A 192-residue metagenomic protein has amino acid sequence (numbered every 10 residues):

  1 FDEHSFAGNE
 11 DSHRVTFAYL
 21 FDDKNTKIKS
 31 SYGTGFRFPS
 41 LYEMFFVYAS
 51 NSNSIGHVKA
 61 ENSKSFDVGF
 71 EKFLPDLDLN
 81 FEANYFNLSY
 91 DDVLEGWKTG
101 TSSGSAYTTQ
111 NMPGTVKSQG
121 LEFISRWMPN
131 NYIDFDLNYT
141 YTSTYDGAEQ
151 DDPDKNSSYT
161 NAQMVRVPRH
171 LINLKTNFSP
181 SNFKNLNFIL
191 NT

Functional and structural regions predicted by a protein language model:
F1, V47-G56, F66, S103-Q110 (+2 more regions): Extracytoplasmic loops and strand-loop junctions of Gram-negative outer membrane beta-barrel proteins
F1-D23, F38, D136, D151: Signature of Gram-negative outer-membrane beta-barrel scaffolds
F1-E3, S30-T34, E43, F70 (+3 more regions): Transmembrane beta-barrel strands of outer-membrane/channel proteins
A7-H13, L41-A49, S54, V93-S102 (+2 more regions): Outer-membrane beta-barrel translocator domains and adjoining extracellular loop/strand segments of Gram-negative
N9, Y19-F21, T34, A60 (+5 more regions): Residue-level signature of outer-membrane beta-barrel architecture
D11-F17, S54, K64-V68, Q119-F123 (+1 more regions): Hydrophobic, lipid-facing positions within transmembrane beta-strands of outer-membrane proteins
A18-D22, K27-K29, K59-Q119, M128 (+2 more regions): Membrane-embedded beta-barrel scaffold of Gram-negative outer-membrane proteins
F86-S89, N111-T192: Gram-negative outer-membrane beta-barrel transporters
